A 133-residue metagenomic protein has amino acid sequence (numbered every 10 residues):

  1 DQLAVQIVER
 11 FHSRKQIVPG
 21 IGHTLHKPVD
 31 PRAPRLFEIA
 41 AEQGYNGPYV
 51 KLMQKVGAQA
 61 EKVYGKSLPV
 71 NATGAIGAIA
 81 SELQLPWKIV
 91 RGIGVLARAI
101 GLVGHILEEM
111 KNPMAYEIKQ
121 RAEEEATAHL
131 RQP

Functional and structural regions predicted by a protein language model:
D1-P133: Non-transmembrane, aqueous-exposed alpha-helical and coiled segments at domain scale
